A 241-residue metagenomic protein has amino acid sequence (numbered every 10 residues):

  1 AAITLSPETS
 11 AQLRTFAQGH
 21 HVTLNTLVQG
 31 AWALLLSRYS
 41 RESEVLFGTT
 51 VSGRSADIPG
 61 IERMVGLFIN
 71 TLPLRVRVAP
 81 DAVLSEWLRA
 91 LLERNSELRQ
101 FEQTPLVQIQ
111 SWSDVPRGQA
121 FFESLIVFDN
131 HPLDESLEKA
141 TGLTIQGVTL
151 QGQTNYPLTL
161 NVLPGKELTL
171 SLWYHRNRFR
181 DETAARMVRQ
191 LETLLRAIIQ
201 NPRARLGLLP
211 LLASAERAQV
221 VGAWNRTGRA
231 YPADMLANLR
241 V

Functional and structural regions predicted by a protein language model:
A1-A185, E192-Q200, L208-S214, G222-T227 (+1 more regions): Adenylate-forming
